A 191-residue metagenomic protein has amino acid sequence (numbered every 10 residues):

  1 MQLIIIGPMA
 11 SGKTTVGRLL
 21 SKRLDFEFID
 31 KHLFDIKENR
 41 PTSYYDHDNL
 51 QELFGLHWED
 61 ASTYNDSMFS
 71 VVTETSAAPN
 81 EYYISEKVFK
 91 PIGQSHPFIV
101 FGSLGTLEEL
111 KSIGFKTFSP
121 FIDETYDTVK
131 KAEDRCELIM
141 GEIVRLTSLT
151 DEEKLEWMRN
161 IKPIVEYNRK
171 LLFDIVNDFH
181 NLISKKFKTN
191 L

Functional and structural regions predicted by a protein language model:
Q2: Walker A (P-loop) ATP-phosphate-binding motif of ABC ATPase nucleotide-binding domains
I5: Hydrophobic anchor at the beta1->P-loop junction of P-loop NTPases
P8: P-loop (Walker A) phosphate-binding loop of NTP-binding proteins
S11: ATP-binding Walker
T14: Walker A/P-loop
K22, L33-V72, A78-L191: Pol beta-like nucleotidyltransferase catalytic core
R23-I29: Post-Walker A helix-loop "phosphate-sensing" segment adjacent to the P-loop in P-loop NTPases
